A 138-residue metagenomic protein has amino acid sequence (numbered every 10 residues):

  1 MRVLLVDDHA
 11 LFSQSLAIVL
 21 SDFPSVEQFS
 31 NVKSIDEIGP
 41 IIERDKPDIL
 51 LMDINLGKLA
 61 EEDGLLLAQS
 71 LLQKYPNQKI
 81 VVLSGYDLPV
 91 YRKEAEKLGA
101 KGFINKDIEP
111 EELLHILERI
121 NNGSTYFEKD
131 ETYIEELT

Functional and structural regions predicted by a protein language model:
D7: Conserved acidic carboxylate
A10-S30: Two-component/phosphorelay signaling modules centered on CheY-like receiver
N31-I49: Acidic, metal-coordinating helix/loop segments flanking the phosphotransfer/catalytic sites of two-component signaling
N55-K58: The short loop immediately C-terminal to the conserved phospho-acceptor aspartate in CheY-like receiver
E62, L66, D87-G102, H115: Alpha4 helix (beta4-alpha4-beta5 surface) of REC/receiver domains from two-component response regulators
E62-P76: Short amphipathic alpha-helix used as the core "switch/output" element in two-component signaling
K93-E96, N105-T138: Short, flexible helix-to-coil linker/hinge segments that flank and couple to helix-turn-helix
